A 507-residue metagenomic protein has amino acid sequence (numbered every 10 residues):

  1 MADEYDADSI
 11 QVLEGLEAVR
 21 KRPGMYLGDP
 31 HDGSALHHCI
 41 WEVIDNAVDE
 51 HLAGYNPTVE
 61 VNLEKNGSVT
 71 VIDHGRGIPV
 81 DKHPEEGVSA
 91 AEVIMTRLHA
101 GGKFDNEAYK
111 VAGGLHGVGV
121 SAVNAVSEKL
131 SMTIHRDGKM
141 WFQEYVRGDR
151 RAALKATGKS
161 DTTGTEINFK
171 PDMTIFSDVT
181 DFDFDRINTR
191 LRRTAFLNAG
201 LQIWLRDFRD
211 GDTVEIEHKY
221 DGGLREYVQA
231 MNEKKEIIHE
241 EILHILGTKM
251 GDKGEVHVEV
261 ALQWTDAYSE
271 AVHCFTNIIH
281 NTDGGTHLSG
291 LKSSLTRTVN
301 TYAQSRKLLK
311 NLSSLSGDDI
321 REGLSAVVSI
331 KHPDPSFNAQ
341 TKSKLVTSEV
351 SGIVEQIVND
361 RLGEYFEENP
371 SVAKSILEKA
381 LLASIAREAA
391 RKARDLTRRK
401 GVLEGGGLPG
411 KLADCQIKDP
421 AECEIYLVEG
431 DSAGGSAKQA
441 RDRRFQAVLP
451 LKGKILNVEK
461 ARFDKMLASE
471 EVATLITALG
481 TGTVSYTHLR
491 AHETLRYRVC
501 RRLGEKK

Functional and structural regions predicted by a protein language model:
M1-D8, L16, H37, W41 (+12 more regions): GHKL-family ATPase ATP-binding module
K21-I40: Conserved short strand/loop->alpha-helix "switch" segment adjacent to the catalytic nucleotide/phosphoryl-transfer site
I78-G101: Short conserved segment of the HATPase_c
E470-T477: Conserved, carboxylate-rich catalytic/transport cores that coordinate ions
T487-Y497, K506-K507: Conserved small/polar residues in nucleotide/adenosyl-binding loops
